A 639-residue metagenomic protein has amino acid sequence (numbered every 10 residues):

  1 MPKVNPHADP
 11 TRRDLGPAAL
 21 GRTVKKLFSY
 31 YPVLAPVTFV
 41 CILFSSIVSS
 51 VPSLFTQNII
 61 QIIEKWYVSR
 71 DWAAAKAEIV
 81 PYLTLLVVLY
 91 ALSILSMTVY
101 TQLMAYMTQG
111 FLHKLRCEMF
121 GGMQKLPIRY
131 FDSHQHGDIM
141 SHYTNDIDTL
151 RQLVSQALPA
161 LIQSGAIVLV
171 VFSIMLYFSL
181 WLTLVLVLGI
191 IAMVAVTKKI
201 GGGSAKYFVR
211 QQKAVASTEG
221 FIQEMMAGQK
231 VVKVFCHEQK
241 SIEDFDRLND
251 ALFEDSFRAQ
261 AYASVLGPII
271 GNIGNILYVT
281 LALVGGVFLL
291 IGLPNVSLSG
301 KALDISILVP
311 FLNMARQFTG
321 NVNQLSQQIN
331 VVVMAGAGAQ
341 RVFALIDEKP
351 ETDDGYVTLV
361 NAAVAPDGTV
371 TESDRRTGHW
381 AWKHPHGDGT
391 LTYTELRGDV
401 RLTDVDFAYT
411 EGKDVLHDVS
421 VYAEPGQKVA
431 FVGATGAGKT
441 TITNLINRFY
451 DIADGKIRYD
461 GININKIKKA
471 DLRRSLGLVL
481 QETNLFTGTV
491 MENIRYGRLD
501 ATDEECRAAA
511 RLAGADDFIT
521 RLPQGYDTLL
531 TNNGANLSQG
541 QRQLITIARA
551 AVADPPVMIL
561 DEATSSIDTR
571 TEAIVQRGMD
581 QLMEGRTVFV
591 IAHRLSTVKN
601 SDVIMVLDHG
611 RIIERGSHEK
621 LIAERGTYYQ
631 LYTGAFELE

Functional and structural regions predicted by a protein language model:
M1-S49, E64-L85, Y100-M104, T108 (+8 more regions): Membrane-integrated ABC transporters
P6-P17, V48-E64, V68, L89-H136 (+11 more regions): Juxtamembrane helix-loop junctions of ABC transporter transmembrane domains
G21, V40, S96, Y100 (+4 more regions): Hydrophobic alpha-helical transmembrane segments of ABC transporter permease domains
S29-P32, I128-R129, N145-V154, L158 (+5 more regions): An intracellular "coupling" helix at the cytosolic face of ABC transporter transmembrane type-1 domains
Y30, L34-I47, P159-R210, L283-L303: Transmembrane helices of ABC transporter permease
A35-S96, L176-W181, L283, I291-I305: Transmembrane helix-loop-helix hairpins at lipid-water interfaces of multipass membrane proteins, especially the type-1
K65-Y67, I174-L188, R258, Y262-R341 (+3 more regions): Helix-loop-helix
W72, A362-E639: ABC-type nucleotide-binding domain
